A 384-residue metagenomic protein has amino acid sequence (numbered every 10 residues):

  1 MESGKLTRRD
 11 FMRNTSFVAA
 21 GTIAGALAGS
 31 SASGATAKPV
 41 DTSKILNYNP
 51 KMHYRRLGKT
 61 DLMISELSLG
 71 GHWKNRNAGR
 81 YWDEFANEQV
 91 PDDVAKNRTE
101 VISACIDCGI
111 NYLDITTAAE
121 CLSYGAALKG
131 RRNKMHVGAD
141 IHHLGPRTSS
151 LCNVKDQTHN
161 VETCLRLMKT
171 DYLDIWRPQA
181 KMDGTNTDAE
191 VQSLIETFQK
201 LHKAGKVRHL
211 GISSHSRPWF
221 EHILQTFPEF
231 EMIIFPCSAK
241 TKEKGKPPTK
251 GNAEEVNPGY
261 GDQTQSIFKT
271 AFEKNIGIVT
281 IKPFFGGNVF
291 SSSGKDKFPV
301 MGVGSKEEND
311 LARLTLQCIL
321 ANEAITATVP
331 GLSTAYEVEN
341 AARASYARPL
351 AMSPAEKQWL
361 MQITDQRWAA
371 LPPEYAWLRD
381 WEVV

Functional and structural regions predicted by a protein language model:
E2-H136, T197, K203: N-terminal binding-site loop/beta-alpha segment at the start of enzyme catalytic domains that lines or forms
M12, V18-I23, P39, I45-N47 (+5 more regions): Structured C-terminal cap/extension of enzyme domains
L57, L69, L113, V137 (+5 more regions): Conserved, mostly hydrophobic/aromatic
H72, A118, D140-L144, P178-K181 (+4 more regions): Active-site beta-loop-alpha junctions enriched in small/polar residues
K74-A95, H143-K155, P299-K306: Active-site mouth loops of central-metabolism enzymes
E84-F85, Q89-V90, S149-G259, S266 (+1 more regions): Glycine/proline-rich, positively charged, aromatic-decorated active-site loop/lid region on the catalytic face
N111-T116, R208-I212, A327-V329: Short catalytic-loop micro-motif centered on adjacent basic/acidic residues
K134-D140, E229-C237, P349-E356: Short hydrophobic/aromatic-enriched beta-strand-loop microsegments
